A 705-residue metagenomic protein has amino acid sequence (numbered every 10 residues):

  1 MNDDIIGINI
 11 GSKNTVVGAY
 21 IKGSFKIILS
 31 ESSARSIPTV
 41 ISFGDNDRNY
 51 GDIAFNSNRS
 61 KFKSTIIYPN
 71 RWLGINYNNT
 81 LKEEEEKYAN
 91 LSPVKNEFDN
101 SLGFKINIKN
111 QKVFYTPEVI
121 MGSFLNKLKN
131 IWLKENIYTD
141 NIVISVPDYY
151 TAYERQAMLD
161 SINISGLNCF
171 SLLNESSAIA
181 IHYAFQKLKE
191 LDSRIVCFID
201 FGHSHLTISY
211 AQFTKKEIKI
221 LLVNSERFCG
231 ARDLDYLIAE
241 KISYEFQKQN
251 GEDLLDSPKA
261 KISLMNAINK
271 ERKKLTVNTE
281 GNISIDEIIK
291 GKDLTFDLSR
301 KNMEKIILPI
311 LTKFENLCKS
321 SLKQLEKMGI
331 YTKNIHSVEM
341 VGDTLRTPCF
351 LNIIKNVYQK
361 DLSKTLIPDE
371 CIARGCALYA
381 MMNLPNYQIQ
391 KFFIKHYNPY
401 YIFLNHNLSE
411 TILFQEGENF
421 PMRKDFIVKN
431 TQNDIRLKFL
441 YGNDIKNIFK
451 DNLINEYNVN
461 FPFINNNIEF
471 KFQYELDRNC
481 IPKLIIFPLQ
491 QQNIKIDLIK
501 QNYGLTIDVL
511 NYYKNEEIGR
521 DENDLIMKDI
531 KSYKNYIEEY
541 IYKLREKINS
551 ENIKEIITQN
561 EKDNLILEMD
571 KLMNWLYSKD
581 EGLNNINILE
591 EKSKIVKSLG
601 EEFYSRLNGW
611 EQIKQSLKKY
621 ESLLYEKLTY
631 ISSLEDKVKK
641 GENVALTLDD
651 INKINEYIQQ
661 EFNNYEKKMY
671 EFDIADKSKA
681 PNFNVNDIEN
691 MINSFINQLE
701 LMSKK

Functional and structural regions predicted by a protein language model:
M1-E85, S92-N96, I108-E118, S123 (+1 more regions): Oxyanion-binding/catalytic loops of NTP- or PPi-dependent enzymes
K105: Short, acidic/hydrophobic/Gly-rich beta-strand patch recurrent on exposed beta strands that often constitutes part
